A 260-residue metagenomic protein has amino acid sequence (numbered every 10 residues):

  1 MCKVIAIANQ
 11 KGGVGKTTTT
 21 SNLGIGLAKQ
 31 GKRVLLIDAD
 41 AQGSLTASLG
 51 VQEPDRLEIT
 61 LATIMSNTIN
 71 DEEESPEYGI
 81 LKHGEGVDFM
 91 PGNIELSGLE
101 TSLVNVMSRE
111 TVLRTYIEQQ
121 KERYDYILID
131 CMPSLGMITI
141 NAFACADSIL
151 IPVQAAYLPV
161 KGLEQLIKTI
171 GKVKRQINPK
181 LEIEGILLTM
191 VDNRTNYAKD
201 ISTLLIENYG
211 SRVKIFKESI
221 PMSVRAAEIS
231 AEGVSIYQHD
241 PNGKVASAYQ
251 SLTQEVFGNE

Functional and structural regions predicted by a protein language model:
M1-E260: P-loop NTP-binding core
